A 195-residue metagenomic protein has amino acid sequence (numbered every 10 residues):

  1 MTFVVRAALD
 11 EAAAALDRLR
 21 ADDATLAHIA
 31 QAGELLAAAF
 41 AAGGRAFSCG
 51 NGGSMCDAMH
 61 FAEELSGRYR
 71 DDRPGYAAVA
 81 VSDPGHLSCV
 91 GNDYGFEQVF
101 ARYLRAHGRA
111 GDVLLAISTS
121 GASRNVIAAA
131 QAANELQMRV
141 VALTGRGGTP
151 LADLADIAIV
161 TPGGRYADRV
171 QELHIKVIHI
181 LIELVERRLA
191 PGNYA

Functional and structural regions predicted by a protein language model:
M1-A24: Generic N-terminal amphipathic, Lys/Arg-enriched alpha-helix
R20-A42: A short, well-structured juxtamembrane/interface segment
E34-G108: Glycine-rich, small/polar surface segments that engage phosphate groups of diverse ligands
S54-M59, A122-A129, L151: Short glycine/serine/threonine-rich phosphate/pyrophosphate-binding segments that cradle anionic phosphate groups
L114, V140, A158-I159: Short, well-ordered beta-strand core segments
A130-N134: Surface-exposed amphipathic alpha-helices with a cationic face
L143-A155: Short, glycine/polar-rich helix-capping loops at beta-to-alpha or helix-loop-helix junctions that flank or form
D168-A195: A charged, well-structured terminal subsegment
